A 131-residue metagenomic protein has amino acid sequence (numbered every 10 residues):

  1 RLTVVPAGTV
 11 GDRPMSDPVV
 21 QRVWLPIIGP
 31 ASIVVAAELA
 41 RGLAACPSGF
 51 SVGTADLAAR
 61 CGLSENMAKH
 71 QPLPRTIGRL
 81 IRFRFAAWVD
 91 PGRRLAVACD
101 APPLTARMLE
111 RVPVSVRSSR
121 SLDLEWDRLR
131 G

Functional and structural regions predicted by a protein language model:
R1-D56: Short recognition helix of helix-turn-helix/winged-helix DNA-binding domains
R1-S16, A68-K69, S115, D123 (+1 more regions): Long, compositionally biased intrinsically disordered regulatory segments in eukaryotic proteins
R22, P26, D56-A59, R75 (+2 more regions): Charged/polar, solvent-exposed surface patches and flexible loops
I27-I28, I33, I77, I81 (+2 more regions): Weak global preference for isoleucine
S32, E65, C99-P103: Short, flexible loop/turn elements at secondary-structure junctions
L43-A96: Winged helix-turn-helix DNA-binding recognition segment
C99-G131: Short, amphipathic alpha-helical interaction segments positioned at domain boundaries
